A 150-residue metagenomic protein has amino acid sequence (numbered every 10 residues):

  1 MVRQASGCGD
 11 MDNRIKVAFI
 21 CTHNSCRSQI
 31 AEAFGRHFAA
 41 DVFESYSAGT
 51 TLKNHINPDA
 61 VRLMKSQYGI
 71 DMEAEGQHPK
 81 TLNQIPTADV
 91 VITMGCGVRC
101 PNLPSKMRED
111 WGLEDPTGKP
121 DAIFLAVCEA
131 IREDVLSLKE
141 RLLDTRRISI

Functional and structural regions predicted by a protein language model:
R3-I150: Short polar/charged helix/loop
